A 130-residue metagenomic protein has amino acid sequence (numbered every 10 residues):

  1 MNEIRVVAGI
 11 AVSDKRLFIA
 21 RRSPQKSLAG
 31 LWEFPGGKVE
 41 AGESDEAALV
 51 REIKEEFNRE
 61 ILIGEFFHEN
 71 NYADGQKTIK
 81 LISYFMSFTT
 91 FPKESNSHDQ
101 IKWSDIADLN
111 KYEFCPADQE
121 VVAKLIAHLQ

Functional and structural regions predicted by a protein language model:
M1-F18, K38, E69: Conserved N-terminal beta-strand and adjoining loop/helix that marks the start of the Nudix/MutT-like hydrolase domain
R5-V7, K15, I79-I82, D99: Change "...and in nucleic-acid phosphodiester-cleaving endonucleases..." to "...and in nucleic-acid processing enzymes
A11-V12, I19, M86, W103: Conserved hydrophobic "DFG−1" position in protein kinase catalytic cores
K26-G30: A conserved beta-turn-beta hairpin within the catalytic core of GNAT-like acetyltransferases that forms part
F34-F66, D105: The catalytic Nudix box helix
E60, E69-K93, K102: Active-site-adjacent beta-strand/loop module that shapes the phosphate/pyrophosphate-binding cleft
F85, E94-L125: NUDIX/MutT-family hydrolases
I126-Q130: Generic C-terminal helix-cap and adjacent flexible tail
